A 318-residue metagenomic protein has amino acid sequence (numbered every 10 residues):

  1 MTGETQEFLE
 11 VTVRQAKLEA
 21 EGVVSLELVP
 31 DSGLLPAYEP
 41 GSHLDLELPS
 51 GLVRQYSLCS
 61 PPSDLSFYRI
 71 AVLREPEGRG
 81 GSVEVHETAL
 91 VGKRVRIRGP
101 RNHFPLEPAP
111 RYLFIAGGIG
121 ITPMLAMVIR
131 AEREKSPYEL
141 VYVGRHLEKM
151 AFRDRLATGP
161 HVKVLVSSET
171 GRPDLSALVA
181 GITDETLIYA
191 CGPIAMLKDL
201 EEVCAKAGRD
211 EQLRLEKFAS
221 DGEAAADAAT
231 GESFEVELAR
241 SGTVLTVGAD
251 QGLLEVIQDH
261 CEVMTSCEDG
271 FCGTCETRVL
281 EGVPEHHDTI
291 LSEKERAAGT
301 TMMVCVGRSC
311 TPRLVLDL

Functional and structural regions predicted by a protein language model:
T2-R94, R98, E107, G144-L147: Ferredoxin-reductase
E4, V83-A239, V244-A249: FNR/FR-type flavoprotein reductase catalytic core
E39-G41, D227-F234, F271-G273: A short, compositionally biased
S42-H43, C59-S63, A249-L254, L291-E293 (+1 more regions): A short, sequence-level motif marking secondary-structure junctions
P62-Y68, E107-R111, S309-D317: Ligand-binding loop in jelly-roll beta-barrel domains
E235-D259, T277-D288: Short, charged low-complexity linear segments at domain edges
Q258-H260, M264, G273-L318: Iron-sulfur (Fe-S) cluster-binding segments and ferredoxin-like electron-carrier domains, especially [2Fe-2S]
